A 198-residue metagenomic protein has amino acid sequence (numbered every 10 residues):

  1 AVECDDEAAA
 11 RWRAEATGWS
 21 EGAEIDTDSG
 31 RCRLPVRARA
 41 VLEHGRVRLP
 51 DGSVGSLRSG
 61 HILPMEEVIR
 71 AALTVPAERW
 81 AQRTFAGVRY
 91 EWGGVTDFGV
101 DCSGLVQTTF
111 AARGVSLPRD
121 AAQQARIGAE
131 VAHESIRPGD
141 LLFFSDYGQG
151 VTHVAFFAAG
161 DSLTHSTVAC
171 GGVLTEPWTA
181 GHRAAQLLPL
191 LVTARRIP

Functional and structural regions predicted by a protein language model:
A1-A81: Boundary regions of SH3-family modules and the immediately adjacent low-complexity/disordered segments in eukaryotic
V2-A14, A158-P198: Aromatic- and glycine-rich peptidoglycan recognition patches
A40-L42, A155, A194: A structural signal for short hydrophobic beta-strand segments in well-ordered beta-sheet cores
E67-V68, R89-T96: Second-shell loop/turn segments in exported
Q82, G94-R113: Active-site nucleophilic cysteine motif
T84-V88: Short, conserved helix/loop micro-motifs enriched in His/Cys and acidic residues
V115-W178: ...with weaker cross-activation on analogous glycine-rich loops/strands in unrelated enzymes
